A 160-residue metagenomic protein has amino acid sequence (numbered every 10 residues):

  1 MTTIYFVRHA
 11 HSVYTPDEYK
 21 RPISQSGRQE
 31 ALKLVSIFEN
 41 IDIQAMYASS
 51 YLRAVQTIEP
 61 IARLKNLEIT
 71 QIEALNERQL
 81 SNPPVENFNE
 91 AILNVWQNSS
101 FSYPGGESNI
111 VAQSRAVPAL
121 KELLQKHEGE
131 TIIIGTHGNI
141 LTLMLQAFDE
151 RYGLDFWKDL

Functional and structural regions predicted by a protein language model:
T2-Q71, I110: Active-site-proximal alpha-helix that buttresses catalytic centers in soluble enzyme cores
H11, L52, L75-N76, N139-L141: Catalytic metal-binding/acid-base residues of hydrolase active sites
Y14-P16, V55-T57, Q79-S81, L141-M144: Short catalytic/ligand-binding loop motif for oxyanion handling, primarily in non-cytosolic enzymes, centered on
P22, R63-P118: Phosphate-handling substructures
L34, F38, A112-L123: Generic hydrophobic alpha-helical segments
S36-I37, L67-Q71, R78-N87, Q146-L160: Acidic, low-complexity terminal tails and accessory targeting/binding regions of phosphate-metabolizing enzymes
A48-S49, S114, G135-T136: Short beta-strand scaffold positions
V55, V117-L160: Active-site-adjacent alpha-helix immediately C-terminal to a catalytic or transition-state-stabilizing loop
